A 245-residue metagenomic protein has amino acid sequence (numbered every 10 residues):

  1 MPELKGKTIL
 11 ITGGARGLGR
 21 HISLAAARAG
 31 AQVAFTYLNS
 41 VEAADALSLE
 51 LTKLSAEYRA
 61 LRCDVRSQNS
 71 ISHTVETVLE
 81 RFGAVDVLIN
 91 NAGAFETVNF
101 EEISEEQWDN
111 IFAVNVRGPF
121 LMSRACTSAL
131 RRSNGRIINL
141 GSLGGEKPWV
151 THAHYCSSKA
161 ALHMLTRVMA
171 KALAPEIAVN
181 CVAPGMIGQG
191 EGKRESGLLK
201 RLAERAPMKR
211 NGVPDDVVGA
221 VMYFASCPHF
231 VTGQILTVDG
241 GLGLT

Functional and structural regions predicted by a protein language model:
A31-A46: Conserved glycine-rich Rossmann-like NAD(P)H-binding loop of the short-chain dehydrogenase/reductase
N99-F100, Q107-D109, L202: Substrate-binding pocket helix/loop in short-chain dehydrogenase/reductase
F120, A129, V213-V238, G243: C-terminal substrate-recognition "lid" of short-chain dehydrogenase/reductases
S123, S158, T166: Active-site helix of classical SDR
S128, A170-P175: Alpha-helical segment proximal to the catalytic Tyr-Lys
S142: Residue(s) in the substrate-gating loop at a strand-loop-helix junction that position the organic substrate next
A174-A178, V231-G233: Short, small/polar-rich loop/turn modules that mediate ligand/substrate recognition or access, typified
